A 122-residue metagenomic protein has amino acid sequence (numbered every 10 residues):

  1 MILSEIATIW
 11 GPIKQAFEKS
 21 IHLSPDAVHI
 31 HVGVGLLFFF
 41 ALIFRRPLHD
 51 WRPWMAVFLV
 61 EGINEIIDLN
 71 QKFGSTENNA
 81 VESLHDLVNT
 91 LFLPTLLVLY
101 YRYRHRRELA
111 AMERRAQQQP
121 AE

Functional and structural regions predicted by a protein language model:
M1-E122: Bulky hydrophobic segments
